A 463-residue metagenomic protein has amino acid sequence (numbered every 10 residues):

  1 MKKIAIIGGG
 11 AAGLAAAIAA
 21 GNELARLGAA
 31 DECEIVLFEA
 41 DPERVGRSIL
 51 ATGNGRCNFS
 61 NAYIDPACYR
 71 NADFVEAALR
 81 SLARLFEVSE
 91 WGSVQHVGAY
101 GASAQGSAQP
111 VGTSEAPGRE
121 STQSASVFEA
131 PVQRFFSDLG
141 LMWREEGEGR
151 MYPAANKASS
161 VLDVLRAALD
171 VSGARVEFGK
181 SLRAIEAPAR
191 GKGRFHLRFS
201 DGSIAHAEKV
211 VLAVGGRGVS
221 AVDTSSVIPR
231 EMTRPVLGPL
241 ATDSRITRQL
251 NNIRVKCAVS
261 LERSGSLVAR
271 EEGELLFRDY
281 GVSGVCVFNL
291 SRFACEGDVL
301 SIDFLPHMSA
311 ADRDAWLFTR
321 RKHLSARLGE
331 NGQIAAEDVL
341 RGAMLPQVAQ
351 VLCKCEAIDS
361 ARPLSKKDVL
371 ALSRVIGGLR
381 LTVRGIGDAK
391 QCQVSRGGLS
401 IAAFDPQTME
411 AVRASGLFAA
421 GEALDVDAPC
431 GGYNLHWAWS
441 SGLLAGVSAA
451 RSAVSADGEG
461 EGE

Functional and structural regions predicted by a protein language model:
M1-A12: Beta1/beta-strand and adjacent pyrophosphate-binding region of the FAD-binding site in flavoprotein oxidoreductases
A5-I7, F38, L182, I204-R217 (+2 more regions): Short hydrophobic core segments
G21-N54: Glycine-rich FAD pyrophosphate-binding loop
P42-E43, L50, F59, Y63 (+3 more regions): An anion/pyrophosphate-binding glycine-rich loop and adjacent beta-alpha core in soluble alpha-beta enzymes
G53-G92, V127-E148: Glycine-rich active-site loop/strand segments that organize a redox cofactor
F178, Q350-D427: A glycine-rich dinucleotide-binding beta-alpha-beta segment and adjacent secondary-structure elements that constitute
F178-G193: A conserved short coil-to-beta-strand element within the FAD-binding core of flavoproteins
D425-V454: A conserved FAD-binding loop/helix module that cradles the flavin
